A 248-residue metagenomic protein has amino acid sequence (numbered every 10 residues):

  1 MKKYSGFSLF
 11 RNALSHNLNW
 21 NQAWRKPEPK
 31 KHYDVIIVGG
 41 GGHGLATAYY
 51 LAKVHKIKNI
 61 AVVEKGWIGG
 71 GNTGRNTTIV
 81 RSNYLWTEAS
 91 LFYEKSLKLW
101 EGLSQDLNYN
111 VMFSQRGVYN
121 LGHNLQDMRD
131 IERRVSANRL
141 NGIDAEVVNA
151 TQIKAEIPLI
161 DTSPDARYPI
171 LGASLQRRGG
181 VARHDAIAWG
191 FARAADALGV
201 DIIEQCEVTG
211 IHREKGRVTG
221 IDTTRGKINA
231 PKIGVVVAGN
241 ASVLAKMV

Functional and structural regions predicted by a protein language model:
M1-V35, Y50-K58: Extreme N-terminal leader/targeting segments of oxidoreductases
L14, V243-V248: Glycine-rich beta-alpha-beta "Rossmann" dinucleotide-binding loop(s) and their flanking helix/strand
I37-V38, V62, G234: Hydrophobic Val/Ile/Leu positions in short beta-strands of Rossmann-like dinucleotide-binding domains
G39-L45, K65: Glycine-rich Rossmann-fold phosphate-binding loop(s) that bind the pyrophosphate of adenine dinucleotide cofactors
A52-T73: Glycine-rich FAD pyrophosphate-binding loop
T77-L159: Dinucleotide-binding Rossmann-like beta1-alpha1 core, especially the glycine-rich loop that anchors the ADP
Q126, I157-I170, H212-T219: A short, glycine/Asx- and small/polar-enriched loop/turn that sits immediately N-terminal to a beta-strand
S174-K232, V236-V237, A241: Helical element adjacent to the flavin cofactor pocket in flavoenzyme catalytic cores
